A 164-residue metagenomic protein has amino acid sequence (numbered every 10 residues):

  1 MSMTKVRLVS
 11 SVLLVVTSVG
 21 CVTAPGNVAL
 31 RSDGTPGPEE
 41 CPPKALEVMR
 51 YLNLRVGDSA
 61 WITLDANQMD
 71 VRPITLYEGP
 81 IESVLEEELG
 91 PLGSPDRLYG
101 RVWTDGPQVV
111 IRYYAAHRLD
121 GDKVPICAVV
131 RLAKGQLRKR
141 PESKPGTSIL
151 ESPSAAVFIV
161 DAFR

Functional and structural regions predicted by a protein language model:
M1-S10: Bacterial N-terminal signal peptides that target proteins for export
L14-V15, G34: Residue-level signal for mature regions of secreted extracellular proteins and peptides
T17-G20: C-terminal motif of bacterial Sec signal peptides marking the signal peptidase cleavage site
V22-P25: Bacterial signal peptide processing site
L30-R164: Contiguous beta-sheet cores, especially beta-hairpins with glycine/small-residue-rich turns and Gly-(small hydrophobic)
